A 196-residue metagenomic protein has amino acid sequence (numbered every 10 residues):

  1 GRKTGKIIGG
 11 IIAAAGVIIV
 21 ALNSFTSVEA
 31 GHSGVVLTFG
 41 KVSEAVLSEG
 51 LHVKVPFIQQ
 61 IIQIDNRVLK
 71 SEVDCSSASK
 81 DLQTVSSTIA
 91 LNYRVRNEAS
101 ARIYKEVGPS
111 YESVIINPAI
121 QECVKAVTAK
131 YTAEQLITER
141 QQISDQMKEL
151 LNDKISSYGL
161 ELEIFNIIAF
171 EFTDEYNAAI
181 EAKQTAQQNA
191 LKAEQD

Functional and structural regions predicted by a protein language model:
R2-S24: Single-pass alpha-helical transmembrane signal-anchor segments
G16, E72, G108, N152-S156 (+1 more regions): Signal for well-folded cores of large energy- and translation-related assemblies
L22-A129: Hydrophobic membrane-anchoring helix/hairpin
N92-Y93, E112-N177: Amphipathic, coiled-coil-like alpha-helical scaffolding segments used for oligomerization/assembly
V107-Y111, I115, T138, E181-Q184 (+1 more regions): Residues at secondary-structure transition points
E175-D196: Long, charge-rich amphipathic alpha-helical coiled-coil "stalk/tentacle" segments that mediate oligomerization
